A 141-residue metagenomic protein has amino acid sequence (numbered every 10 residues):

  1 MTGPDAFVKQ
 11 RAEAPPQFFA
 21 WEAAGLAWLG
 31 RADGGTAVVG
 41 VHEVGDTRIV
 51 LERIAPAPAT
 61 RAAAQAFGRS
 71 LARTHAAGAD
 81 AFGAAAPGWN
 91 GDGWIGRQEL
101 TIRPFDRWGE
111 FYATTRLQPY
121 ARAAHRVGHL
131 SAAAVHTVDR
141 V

Functional and structural regions predicted by a protein language model:
T2-G3, R126: Short intrinsically disordered, low-complexity coil segments enriched in acidic
G3-E110: ATP-binding pocket architecture of kinase catalytic cores
D92-V141: Active-site catalytic-loop/activation-segment of kinase and kinase-like phosphoryl-transfer enzymes
